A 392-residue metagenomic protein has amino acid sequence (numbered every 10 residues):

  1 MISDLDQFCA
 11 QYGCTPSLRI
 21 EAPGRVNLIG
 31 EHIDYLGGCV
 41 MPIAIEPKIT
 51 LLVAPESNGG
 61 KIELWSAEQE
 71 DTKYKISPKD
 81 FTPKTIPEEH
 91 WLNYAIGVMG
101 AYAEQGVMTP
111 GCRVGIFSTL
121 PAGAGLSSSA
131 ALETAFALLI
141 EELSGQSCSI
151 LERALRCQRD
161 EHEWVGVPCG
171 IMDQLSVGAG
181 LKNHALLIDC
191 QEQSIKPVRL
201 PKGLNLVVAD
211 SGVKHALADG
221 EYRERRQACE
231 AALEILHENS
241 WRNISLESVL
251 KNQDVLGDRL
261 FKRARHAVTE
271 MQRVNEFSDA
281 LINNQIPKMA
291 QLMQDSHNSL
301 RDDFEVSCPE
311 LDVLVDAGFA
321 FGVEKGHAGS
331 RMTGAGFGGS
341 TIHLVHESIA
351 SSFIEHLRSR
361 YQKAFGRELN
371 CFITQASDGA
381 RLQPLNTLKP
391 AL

Functional and structural regions predicted by a protein language model:
M1-I20, N27-G30, Y35, C39 (+5 more regions): Gly/Ser-rich oxyanion-binding loop with an adjacent helix/lid that shapes the negatively charged ligand pocket
M1-R25, T50, A54-E88, L187-G329 (+1 more regions): C-terminal nucleotide
G37-A44, R225-R226: Short Gly/aromatic-enriched secondary-structure transition segments
I45, M99, A103, E230-L233: Short, amphipathic alpha-helical segments that act as regulatory/interfacial helices in nucleotide-processing proteins
V114-I116, A209-S211, T341: A structural signal for short, well-ordered beta-strand segments
A130-A131, S340-L344: FabD-like malonyl-/acyl-CoA
F337: Glycine-rich phosphate-binding loop
